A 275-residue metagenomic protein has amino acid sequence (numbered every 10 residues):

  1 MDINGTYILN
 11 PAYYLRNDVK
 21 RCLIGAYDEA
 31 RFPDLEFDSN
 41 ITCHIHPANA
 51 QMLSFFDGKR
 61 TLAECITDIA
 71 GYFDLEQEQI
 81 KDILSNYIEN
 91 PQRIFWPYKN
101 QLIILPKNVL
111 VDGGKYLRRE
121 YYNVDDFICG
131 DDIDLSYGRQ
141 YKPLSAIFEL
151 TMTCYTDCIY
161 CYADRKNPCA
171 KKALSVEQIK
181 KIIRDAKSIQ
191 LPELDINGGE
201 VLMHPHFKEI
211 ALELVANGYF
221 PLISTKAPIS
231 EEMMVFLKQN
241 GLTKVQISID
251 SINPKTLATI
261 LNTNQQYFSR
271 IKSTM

Functional and structural regions predicted by a protein language model:
M1-K20: Hydrophobic packing positions characteristic of elongated beta-solenoid/beta-helix-type spike/fiber shafts
C22-A50: Short alpha-helical segments that sit at the start of domains
I41-L144: Long, charge-rich, low-complexity alpha-helical segments
L62-A70, V176, K180, E213 (+1 more regions): An amphipathic alpha-helix signature
N90, Y116-K244: Conserved alpha-helical substructure of the radical SAM core
R165-A170, P254-L261: A short acidic, helix-capping loop that chelates divalent metal ions and anchors anionic groups
I247-I249: Conserved phosphate-donor/acceptor-positioning beta-strand/loop module used by diverse small-molecule
L261-M275: Glycine-rich S-adenosyl-L-methionine
